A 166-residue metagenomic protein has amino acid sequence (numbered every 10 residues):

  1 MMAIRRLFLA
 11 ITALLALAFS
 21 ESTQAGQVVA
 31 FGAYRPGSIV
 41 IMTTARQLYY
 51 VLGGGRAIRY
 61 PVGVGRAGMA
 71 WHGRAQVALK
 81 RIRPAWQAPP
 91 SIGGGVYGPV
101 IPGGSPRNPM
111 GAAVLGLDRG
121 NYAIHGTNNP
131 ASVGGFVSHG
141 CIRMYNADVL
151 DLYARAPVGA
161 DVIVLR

Functional and structural regions predicted by a protein language model:
M1-L9: Bacterial N-terminal signal peptides that target proteins for export
A10-A13, T23-Q24: Cleavable N-terminal signal peptides
A25-T43: Short N-terminal segments immediately surrounding and downstream of signal-peptide cleavage
V28-Y34, G54-R59, R66-G73, R81 (+2 more regions): Exported/periplasmic cell-wall-interacting domains
V40-M42, Y49-Y50, R143-M144: Structural recognition of beta-strand segments within beta-rich domains
T43-A45, R119: Residue-level signal for tight coil/turn positions that link beta-strands
